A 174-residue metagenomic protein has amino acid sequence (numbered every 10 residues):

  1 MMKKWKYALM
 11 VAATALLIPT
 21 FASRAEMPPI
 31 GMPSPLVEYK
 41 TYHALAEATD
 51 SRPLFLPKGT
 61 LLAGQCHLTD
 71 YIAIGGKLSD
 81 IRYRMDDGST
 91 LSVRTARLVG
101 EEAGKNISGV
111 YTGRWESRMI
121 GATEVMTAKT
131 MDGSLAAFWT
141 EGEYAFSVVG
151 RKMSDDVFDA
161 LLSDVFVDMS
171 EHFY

Functional and structural regions predicted by a protein language model:
M1-R24: Sec-dependent N-terminal signal peptides of Gram-positive bacterial secreted proteins and lipoproteins
A13, D50, L91, T123 (+2 more regions): Amphipathic alpha-helical interaction segments
R24, T123-V125, L162-F166: Generic hydrophobic/packing signal
E26-L135, E141: Short, solvent-exposed recognition patches
L135-A137, V167-D168: Noncatalytic linker/hinge segments flanking ATPase motor cores
G142-Y144, V148-Y174: Surface-exposed amphipathic alpha-helical segments
